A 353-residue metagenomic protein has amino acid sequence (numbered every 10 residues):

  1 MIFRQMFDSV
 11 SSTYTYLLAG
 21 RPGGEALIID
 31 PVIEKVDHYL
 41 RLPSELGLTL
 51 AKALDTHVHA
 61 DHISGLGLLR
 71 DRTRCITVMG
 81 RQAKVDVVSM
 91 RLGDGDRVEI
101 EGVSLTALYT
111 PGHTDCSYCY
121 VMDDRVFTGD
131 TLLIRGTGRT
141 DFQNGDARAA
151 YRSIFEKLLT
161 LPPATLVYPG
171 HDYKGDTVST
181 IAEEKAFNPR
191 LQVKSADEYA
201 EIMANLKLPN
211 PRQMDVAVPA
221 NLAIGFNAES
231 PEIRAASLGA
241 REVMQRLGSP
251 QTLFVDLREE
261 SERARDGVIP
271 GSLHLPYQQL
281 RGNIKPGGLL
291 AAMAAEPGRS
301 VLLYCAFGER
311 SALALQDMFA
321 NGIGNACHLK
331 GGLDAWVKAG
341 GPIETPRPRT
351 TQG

Functional and structural regions predicted by a protein language model:
M1-T49, C119-G129, R135: Conserved beta-strand hairpin/beta-sheet module of binuclear metal-dependent hydrolase folds, prominently
Q5, L17, R97-M122, T160: Core dinuclear metal-dependent hydrolase active-site scaffold
S12, G23-E25, I33-Y109, A186 (+1 more regions): Active-site HxH/HxHxD metal-binding segment of metal-dependent hydrolases
L27, K52-L54, F127-T128, Y168 (+1 more regions): Residue-level marker for buried hydrophobic side chains located in beta-strands that build the well-ordered beta-sheet
P31, V58, Q82-A83, H113-T114 (+5 more regions): Active-site metal-binding loops of divalent metal-dependent hydrolases
R152-L166, G170-R241, Q245-G248, T252 (+1 more regions): Accessory terminal helices/loops
S230-L303, P346: Positively charged, proline/Ser/Thr-rich regional signature most characteristic of the Rhodanese/CDC25-like
E259, L275, P286-K338: Catalytic cysteine-centered active loop of the rhodanese-like fold, especially the PTP/DSP P-loop
